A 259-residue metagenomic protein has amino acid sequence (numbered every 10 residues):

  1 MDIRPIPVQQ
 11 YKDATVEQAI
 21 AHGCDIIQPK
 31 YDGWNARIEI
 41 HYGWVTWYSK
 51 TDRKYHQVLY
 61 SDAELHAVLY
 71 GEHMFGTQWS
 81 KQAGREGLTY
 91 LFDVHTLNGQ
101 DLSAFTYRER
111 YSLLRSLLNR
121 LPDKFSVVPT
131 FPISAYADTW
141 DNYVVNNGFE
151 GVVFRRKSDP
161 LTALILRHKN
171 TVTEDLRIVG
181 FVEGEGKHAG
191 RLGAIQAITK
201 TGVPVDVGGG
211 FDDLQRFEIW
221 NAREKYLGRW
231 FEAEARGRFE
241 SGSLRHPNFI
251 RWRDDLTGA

Functional and structural regions predicted by a protein language model:
D2-K54, V58, S80-K81, E86 (+1 more regions): Nucleic-acid 5′ end/cap handling module spanning
Q57-T89, N98: Short, structured beta-strand-loop surface elements
G71, F92, F154: Active-site flanking residues adjacent to catalytic metal/cofactor-binding acidic residues
E72-H73, Q78-K81, G99-T106, Y136-T139 (+1 more regions): Alpha-helix capping and helix-coil boundary motifs
E86-D123: Hydrophobic alpha-helical segments and helix pairs
